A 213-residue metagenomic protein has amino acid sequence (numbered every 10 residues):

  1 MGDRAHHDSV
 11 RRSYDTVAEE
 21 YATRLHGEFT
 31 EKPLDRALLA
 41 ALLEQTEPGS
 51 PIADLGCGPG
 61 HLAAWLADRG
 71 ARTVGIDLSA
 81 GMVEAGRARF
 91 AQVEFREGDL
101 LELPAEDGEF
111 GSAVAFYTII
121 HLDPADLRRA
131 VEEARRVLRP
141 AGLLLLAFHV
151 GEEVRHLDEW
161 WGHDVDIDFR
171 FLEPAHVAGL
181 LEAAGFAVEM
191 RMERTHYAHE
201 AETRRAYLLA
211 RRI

Functional and structural regions predicted by a protein language model:
M1-E47, E152: Conserved class I S-adenosyl-L-methionine
P51-L55, P59-E102: Class I SAM-dependent methyltransferase SAM/SAH-binding core
L101-A113: A short acidic, Gly/Pro-enriched loop at the edge of an enzyme's catalytic core that lines a small-molecule cofactor
R128-P140: A short glycine-rich, Lys/Arg-flanked "PGG" loop and its adjoining helix->strand segment in the class I
A141-F148: Conserved beta-strand signature within the Rossmann-like core of class I S-adenosyl-L-methionine
V150-D168: Short, glycine-/aromatic-enriched active-site segment of Class I SAM-dependent methyltransferases
F169-A184: Short alpha-helix
Y197-I213: Core SAM-dependent methyltransferase catalytic element
